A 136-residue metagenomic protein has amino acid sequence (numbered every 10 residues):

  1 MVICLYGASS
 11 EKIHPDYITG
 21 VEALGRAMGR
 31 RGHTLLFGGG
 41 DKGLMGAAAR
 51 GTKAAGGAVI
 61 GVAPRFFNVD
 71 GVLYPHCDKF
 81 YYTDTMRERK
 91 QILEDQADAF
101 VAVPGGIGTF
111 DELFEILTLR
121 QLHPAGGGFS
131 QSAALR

Functional and structural regions predicted by a protein language model:
M1-Q96, L135: A cross-family phosphate/adenosyl-ligand binding-site feature
T83-D95, A99-R136: Conserved phosphate- and dinucleotide-binding cores of soluble alpha/beta proteins, encompassing both enzyme active
